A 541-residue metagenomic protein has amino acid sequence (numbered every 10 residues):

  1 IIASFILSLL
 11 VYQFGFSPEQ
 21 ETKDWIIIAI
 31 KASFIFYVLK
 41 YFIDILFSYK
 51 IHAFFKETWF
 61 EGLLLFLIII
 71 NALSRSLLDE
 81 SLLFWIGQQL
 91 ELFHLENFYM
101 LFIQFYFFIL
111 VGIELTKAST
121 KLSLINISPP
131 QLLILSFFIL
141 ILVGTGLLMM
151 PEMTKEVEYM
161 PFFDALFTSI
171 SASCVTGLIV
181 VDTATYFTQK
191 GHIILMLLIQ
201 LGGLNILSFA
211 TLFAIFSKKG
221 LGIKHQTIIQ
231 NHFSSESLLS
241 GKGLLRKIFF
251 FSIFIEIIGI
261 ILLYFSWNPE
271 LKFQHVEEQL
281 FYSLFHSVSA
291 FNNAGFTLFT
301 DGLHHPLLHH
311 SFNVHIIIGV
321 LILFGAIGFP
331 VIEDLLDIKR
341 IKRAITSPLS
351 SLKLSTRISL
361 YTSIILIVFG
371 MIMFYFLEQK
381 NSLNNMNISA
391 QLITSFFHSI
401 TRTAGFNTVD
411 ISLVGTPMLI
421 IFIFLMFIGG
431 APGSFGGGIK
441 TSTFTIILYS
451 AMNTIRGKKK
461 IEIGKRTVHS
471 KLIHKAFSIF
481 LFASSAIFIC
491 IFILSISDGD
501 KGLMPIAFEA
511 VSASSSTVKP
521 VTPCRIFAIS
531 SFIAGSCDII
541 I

Functional and structural regions predicted by a protein language model:
I1-I541: Membrane-proximal intracellular helices of multi-pass ion channels
